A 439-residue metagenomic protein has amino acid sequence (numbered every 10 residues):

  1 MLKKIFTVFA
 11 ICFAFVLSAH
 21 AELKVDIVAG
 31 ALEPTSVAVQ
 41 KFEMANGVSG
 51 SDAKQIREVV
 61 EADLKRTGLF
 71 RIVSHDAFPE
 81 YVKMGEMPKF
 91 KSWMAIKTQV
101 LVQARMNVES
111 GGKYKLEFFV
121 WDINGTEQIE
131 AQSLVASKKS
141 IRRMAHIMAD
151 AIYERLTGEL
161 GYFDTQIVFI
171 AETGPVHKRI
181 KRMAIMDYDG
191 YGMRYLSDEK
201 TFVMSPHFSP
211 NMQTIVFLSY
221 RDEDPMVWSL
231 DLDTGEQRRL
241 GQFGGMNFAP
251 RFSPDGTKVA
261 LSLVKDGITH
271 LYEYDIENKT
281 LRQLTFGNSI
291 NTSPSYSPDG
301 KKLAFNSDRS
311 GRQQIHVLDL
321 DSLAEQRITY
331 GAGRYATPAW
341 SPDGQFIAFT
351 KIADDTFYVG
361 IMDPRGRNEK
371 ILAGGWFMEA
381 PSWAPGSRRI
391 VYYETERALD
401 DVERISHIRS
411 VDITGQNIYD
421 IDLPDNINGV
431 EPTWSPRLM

Functional and structural regions predicted by a protein language model:
L23, M84-A151: Amphipathic beta-strand/beta-sheet edge segments enriched in Tyr/Trp
D26-K91, V102: Short beta-strand->alpha-helix linker/helix-N-cap micro-motif that forms a surface specificity/interaction loop
N124, D187-Y191, D231-G235, D275-K279 (+3 more regions): Short loop/turn segments that connect beta-strands within beta-propeller blades
L160, E172-R182, E199-T201, L218-V227 (+9 more regions): A flexible loop/linker signature enriched in serine peptidases of the S9 family
G161-F163, P210-N211, P254-D255, P298-D299 (+3 more regions): Residue-level detector of Asp-centered blade-edge/turn motifs that repeat once per structural unit in beta-propeller
I167, I215, G256-A260, G300-A304 (+2 more regions): Hydrophobic beta-strand positions that form the internal "hydrophobic ladder" of WD40/Gbeta-like beta-propeller blades
I405-M439: Blade-level signature of beta-propeller repeat domains, shared across WD40, Kelch, NHL, RCC1 and BNR/Asp-box propellers
